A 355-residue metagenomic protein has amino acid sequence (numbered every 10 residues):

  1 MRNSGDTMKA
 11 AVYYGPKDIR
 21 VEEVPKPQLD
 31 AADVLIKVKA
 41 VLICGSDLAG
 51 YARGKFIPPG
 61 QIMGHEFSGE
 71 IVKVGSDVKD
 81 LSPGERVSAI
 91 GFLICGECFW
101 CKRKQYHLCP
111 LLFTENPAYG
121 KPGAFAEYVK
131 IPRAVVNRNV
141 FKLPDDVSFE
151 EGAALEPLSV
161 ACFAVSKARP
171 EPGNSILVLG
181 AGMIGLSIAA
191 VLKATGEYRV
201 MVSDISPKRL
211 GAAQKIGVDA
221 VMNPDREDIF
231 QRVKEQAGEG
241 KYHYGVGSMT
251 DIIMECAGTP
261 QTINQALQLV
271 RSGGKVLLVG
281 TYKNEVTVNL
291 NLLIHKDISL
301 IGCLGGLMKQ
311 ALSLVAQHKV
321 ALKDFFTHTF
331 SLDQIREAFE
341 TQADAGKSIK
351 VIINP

Functional and structural regions predicted by a protein language model:
R2-G5, K241, N264, Q268 (+1 more regions): C-terminal hydrophobic helical "lid"/dimerization subdomain of Rossmann-like NAD(P)H-dependent oxidoreductases
K9, R20-P25, K37, S68-E70 (+1 more regions): Residues located in well-ordered beta-strands
P27-V41, G54-K102, K142-D146: Glycine-rich beta-strand-centered segment in the early N-terminal region that forms part of a ligand/cofactor-binding
R86, S175, G274-K275, S299: Short glycine-centered segments of the SAM/dcSAM-binding site in methyltransferase folds
E97-L179: NAD(P)H dinucleotide-binding glycine-rich loop of Rossmann-like/cofactor-binding domains, especially the beta1-alpha1
V147-E227: Mid-domain Rossmann-like dinucleotide-binding core that forms the NAD(H)/NADP(H) cofactor-binding site
A168, V178, I216-K296: Glycine-rich cofactor phosphate-binding loops and adjacent beta1-alpha1 units of small-molecule cofactor enzyme domains
K275, T287-F325: Rossmann-fold dehydrogenase core element
